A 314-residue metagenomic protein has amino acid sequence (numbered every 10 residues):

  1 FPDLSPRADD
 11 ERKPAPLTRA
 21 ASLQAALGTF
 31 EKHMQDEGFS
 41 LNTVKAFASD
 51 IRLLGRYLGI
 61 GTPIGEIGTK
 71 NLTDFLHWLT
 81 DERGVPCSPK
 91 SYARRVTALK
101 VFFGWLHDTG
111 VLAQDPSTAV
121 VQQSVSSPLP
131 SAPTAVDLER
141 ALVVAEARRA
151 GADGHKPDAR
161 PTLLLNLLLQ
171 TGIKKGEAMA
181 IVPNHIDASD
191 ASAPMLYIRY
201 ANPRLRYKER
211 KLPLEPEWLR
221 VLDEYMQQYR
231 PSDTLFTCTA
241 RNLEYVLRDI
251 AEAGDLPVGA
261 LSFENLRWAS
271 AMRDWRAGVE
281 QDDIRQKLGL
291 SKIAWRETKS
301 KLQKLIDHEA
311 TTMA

Functional and structural regions predicted by a protein language model:
E11-R12, G28-N42, A48-L129, A150: N-terminal core-binding DNA-recognition domain of tyrosine recombinases/integrases
V44, L99, L164-L165, G172 (+3 more regions): Alpha-helix N-cap/helix-start motif at helix boundaries, enriched for small hydrophobics
G110, L167-A180, A277-V279, L288: A short, glycine-centered helix-capping/turn motif at helix boundaries that positions DNA-contacting or catalytic
L112, S126-V144, L205-P216, P231: DNA breakage-rejoining catalytic core of tyrosine-based enzymes
L142-K175: Basic, Lys/Arg- and aromatic-enriched nucleic-acid-binding interface segment
A150-G151, S232, R248-Q286, L290 (+1 more regions): Short, basic (Lys/Arg/His-rich) helix/loop patches that form interaction surfaces in the mid-to-C-terminal regions
A180-W218: Conserved tyrosine-mediated DNA breakage-rejoining catalytic core shared by Y-recombinases
P213-V258, S270: Active-site/catalytic core of tyrosine-dependent DNA strand-transfer enzymes
